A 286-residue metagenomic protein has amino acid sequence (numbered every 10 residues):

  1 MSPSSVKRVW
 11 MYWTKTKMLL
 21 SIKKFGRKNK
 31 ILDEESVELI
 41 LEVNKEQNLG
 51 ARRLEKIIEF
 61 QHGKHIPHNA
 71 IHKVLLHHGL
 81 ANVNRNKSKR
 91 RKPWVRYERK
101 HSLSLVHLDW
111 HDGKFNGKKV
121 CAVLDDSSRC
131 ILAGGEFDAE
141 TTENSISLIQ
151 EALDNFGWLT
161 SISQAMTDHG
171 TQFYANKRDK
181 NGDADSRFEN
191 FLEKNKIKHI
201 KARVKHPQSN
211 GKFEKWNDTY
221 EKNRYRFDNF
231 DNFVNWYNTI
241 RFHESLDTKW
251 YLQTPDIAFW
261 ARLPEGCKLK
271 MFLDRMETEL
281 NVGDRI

Functional and structural regions predicted by a protein language model:
S2, W13-T14, Q61-H62, H78 (+1 more regions): The DNA-recognition helices of helix-turn-helix-type DNA-binding domains
S4-R8, N69: Key DNA-contact positions within bacterial/archaeal DNA-binding proteins
Y12, E42, F191-K194, W236: Alpha-helical scaffold elements within enzyme catalytic domains, especially in hydrolases
L19-L105, D183-E189, P255-A258: Basic, flexible linker segments flanking DNA-binding modules in nucleic acid-interacting mobile-element proteins
K64, N69, L76-L124, S128-C130 (+4 more regions): Mobile-element integrase/transposase regions, centering on the N-terminal DNA-binding/Zn-coordinating module
T167-H169, R178-K222, Q253-T254: RNase H-like two-metal-ion nuclease catalytic core shared by retroviral integrases and related mobile-element nucleases
D218-I286: C-terminal domain-tail junction helix/linker
